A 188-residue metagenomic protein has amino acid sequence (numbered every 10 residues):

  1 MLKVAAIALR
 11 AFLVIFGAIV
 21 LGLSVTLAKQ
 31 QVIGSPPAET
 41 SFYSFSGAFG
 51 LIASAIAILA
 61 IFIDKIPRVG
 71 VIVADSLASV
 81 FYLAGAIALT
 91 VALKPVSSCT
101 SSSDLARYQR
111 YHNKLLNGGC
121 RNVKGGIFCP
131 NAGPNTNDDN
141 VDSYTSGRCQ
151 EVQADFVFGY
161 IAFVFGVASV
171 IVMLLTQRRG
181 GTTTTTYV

Functional and structural regions predicted by a protein language model:
M1-I7, I63-K65, D104, L116-P134 (+1 more regions): Intrinsically disordered terminal tails
K3-A28, P36-S97, G159-T176: Signature of small four-pass
L23, L27, N135-S143: Membrane-proximal N-terminal segments immediately preceding the first transmembrane helix
A28-G34, A106-V123: Low-complexity segments enriched in small/polar residues
I33-E39, S101-D104, T185: Interhelical loop segments of eukaryotic multi-pass membrane proteins
I33-S44, N140-V157: Juxtamembrane membrane-interface segments at transmembrane-helix boundaries in membrane proteins
Y43, A74, A78, R107-H112 (+2 more regions): Juxtamembrane helix-loop boundaries in multi-pass membrane proteins
L89-N117: Functional transmembrane-helix hotspots
